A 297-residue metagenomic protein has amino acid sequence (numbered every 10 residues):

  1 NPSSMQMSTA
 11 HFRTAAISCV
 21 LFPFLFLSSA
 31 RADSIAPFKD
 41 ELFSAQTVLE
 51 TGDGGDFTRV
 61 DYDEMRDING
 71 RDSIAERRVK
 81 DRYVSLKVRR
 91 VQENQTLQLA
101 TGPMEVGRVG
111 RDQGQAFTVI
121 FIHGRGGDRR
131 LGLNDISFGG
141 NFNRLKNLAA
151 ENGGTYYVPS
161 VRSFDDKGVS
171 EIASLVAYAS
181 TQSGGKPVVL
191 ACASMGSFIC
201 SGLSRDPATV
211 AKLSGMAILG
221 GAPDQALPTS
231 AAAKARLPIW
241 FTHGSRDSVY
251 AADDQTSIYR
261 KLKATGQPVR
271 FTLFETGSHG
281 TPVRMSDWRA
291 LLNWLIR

Functional and structural regions predicted by a protein language model:
R59-Q113: N-terminal cap/lid segment of alpha/beta-hydrolase-fold proteins
T101-P103, G107-L148: Short, surface-exposed "cap/lid" segments of acyl-processing enzymes
F142-S163: Conserved alpha/beta-hydrolase
R162-S183: Alpha/beta-hydrolase active-site loop
Q182, P187-A235: Primarily recognizes the serine-hydrolase "nucleophile elbow" in alpha/beta-hydrolase and SGNH/GDSL folds
A235, W240-H243, D247: Short beta-strand/loop motif that positions the catalytic acidic residue of the alpha/beta-hydrolase fold
A251-K261: Short alpha-helix in the alpha/beta-hydrolase fold that links the catalytic acid
P268-R297: C-terminal catalytic histidine-bearing segment of alpha/beta-hydrolase fold enzymes
